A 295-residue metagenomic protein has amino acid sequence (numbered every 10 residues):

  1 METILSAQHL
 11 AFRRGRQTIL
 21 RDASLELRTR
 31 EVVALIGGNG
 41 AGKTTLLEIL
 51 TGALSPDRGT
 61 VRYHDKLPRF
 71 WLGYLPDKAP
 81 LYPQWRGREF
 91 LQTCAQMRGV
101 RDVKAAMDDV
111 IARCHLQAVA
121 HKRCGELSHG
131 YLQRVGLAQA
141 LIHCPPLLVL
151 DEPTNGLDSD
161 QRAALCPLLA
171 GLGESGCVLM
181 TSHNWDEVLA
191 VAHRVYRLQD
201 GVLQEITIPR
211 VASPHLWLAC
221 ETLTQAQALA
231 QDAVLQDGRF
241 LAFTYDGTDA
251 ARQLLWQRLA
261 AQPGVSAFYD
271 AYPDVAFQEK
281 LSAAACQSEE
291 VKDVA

Functional and structural regions predicted by a protein language model:
L5, L20-D22: Conserved structural motif at the start of ABC-family nucleotide-binding domains
I36-G38: The feature captures the beta-strand-to-loop junction immediately N-terminal to the Walker
T51, P56-F70: Conserved ABC transporter NBD signature motif
Q92, Q96, D102-V119: Conserved ABC ATPase "signature" region
L148-E152: Catalytic Walker B motif of ABC-type/P-loop ATPase nucleotide-binding domains
L165-T244: ABC transporter nucleotide-binding domain
T244-A295: C-terminal coupling/interaction segments
